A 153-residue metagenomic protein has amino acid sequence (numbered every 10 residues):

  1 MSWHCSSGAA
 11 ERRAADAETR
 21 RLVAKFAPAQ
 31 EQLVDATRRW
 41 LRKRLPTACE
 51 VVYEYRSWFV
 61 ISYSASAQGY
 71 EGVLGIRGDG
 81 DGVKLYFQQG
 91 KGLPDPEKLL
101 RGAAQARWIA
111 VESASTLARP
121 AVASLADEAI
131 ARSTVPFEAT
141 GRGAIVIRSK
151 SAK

Functional and structural regions predicted by a protein language model:
M1-K153: Charge-dense, helix-prone N-terminal extensions
